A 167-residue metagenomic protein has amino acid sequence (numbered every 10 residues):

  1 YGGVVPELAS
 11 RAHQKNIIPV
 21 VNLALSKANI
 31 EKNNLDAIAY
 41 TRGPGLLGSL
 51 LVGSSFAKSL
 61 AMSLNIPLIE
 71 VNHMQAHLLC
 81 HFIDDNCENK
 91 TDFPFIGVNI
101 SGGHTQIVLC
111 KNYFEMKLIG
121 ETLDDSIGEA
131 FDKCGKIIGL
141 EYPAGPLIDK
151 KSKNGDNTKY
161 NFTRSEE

Functional and structural regions predicted by a protein language model:
Y1-P44, H73, H77: N-terminal beta-alpha supersecondary unit
L8, A12-N16, S55, I69 (+3 more regions): Conserved active-site and cofactor/substrate-binding residues in soluble primary-metabolism enzymes
E31-N34, F56-H73, F82: Nucleotide and nucleotide-moiety/phosphate-recognizing core
A39-T41, N72, I96-S101, V108: Short beta-strand segments
Y40-L64, I83-D84: Short Gly/Thr/Asp-enriched flexible loops that form oxyanion-binding sites at enzyme active sites
V71-F95: Conserved phosphate-binding catalytic cores of ATP/NTP-utilizing and phosphoryl-transfer enzymes
T91-F93, N99-I100, Q106-E166: A short helix-loop
